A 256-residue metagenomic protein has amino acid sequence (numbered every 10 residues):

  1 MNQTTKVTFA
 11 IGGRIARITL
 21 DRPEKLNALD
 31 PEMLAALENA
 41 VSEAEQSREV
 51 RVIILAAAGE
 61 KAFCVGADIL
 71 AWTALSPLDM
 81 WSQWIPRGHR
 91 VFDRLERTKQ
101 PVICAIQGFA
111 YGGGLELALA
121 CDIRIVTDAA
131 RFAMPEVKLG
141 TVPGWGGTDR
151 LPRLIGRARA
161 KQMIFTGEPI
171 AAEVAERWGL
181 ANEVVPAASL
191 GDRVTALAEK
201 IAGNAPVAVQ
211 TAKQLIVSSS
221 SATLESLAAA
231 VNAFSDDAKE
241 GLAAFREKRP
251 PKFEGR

Functional and structural regions predicted by a protein language model:
M1-A56, D79, D93: Conserved CoA-thioester-binding segment of acyl-CoA-metabolizing enzymes
M1-T4, A243-R256: Terminal low-complexity tails and localization/encapsulation signals of metabolic enzymes
P23, I125-A130, A181-L224, F234-D236 (+1 more regions): C-terminal long alpha-helix characteristic of the crotonase
A57-V91, A110: Glycine- (often His-adjacent) and acidic-residue-rich active-site loop that binds/positions the CoA thioester
V91-K99, A105, Y111-F165, W178 (+1 more regions): CoA-thioester-processing core
I123, Q162, T166-E168, V174 (+3 more regions): Well-ordered beta-strand positions
